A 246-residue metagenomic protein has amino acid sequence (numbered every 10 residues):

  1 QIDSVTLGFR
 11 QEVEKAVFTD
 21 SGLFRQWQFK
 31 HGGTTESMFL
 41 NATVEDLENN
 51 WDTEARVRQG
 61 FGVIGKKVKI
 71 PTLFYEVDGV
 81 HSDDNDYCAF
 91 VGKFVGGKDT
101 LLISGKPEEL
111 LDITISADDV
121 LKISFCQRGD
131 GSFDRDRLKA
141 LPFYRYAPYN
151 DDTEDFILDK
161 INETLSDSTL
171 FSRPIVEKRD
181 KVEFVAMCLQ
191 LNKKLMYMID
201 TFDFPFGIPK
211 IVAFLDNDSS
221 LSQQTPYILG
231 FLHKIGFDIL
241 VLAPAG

Functional and structural regions predicted by a protein language model:
Q1-G246: Catalytic-core helical/loop segments in enzymes performing group transfer/polymerization on anionic/lipid-linked
